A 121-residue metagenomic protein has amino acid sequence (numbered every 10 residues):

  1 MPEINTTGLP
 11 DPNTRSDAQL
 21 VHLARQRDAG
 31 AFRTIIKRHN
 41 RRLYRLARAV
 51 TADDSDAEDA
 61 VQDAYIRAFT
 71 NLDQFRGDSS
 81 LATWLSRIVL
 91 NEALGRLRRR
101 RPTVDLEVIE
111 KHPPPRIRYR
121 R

Functional and structural regions predicted by a protein language model:
M1-H22, Q26, G30, T34 (+2 more regions): Intrinsic, short, N-terminal disordered tails of RNA polymerase sigma-factor systems
R25-Q26, D53, D63-S80, R99-R101: Sigma70-family region 2
G30-R33, R45, S55-D59, Q74 (+2 more regions): Residue-level preference for short helical/loop micro-motifs built around acidic side chains
I36-D54, N71, S86: Amphipathic, Lys/Arg- and hydrophobic-enriched alpha-helical face
D59-I66, S79-N91: Structural recognition of an alpha-helix C-terminal capping motif at a helix-to-coil junction
D73-G77, R87-V108, Y119: Arg/Lys-rich amphipathic alpha helix in sigma70-family domain 2
